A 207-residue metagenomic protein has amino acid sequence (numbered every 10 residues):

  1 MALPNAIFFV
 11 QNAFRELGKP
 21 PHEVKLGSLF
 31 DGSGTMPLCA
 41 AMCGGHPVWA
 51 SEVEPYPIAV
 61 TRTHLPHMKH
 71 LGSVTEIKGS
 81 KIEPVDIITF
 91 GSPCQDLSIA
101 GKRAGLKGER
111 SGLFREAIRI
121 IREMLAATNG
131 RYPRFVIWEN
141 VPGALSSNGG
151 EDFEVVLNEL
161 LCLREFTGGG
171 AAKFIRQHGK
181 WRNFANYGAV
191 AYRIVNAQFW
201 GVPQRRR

Functional and structural regions predicted by a protein language model:
M1-V53, P57: S-adenosyl-L-methionine
G32, S51-E52, S73, R134-N140: Active-site beta-strand/loop signature of hydrolases that rely on acidic residues for catalysis
T61-R62: Conserved SAM-binding loop
P66-V74: Conserved SAM-binding strand-loop segment of SAM-dependent methyltransferases
I77-V85, L97-R207: Class I S-adenosyl-L-methionine
I87-T89: N-terminal Rossmann-like NAD(P) cofactor-binding module of classical short-chain dehydrogenase/reductase
S92: Glycine-rich, N-terminal phosphate-binding loop of Rossmann-like dinucleotide-binding domains
